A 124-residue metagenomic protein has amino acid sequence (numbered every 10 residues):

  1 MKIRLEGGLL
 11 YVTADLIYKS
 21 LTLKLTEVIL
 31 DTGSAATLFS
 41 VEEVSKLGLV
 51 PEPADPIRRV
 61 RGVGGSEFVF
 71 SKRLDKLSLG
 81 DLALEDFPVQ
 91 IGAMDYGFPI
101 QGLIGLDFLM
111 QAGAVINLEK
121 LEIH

Functional and structural regions predicted by a protein language model:
M1-H124: Pepsin/retropepsin-fold aspartyl endopeptidases
